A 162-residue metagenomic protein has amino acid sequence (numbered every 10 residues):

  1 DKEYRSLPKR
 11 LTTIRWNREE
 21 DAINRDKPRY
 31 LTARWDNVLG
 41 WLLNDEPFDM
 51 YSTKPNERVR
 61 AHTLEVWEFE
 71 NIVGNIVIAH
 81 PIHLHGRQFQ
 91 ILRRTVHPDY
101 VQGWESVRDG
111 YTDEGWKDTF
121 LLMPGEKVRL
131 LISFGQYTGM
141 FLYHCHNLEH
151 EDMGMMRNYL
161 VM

Functional and structural regions predicted by a protein language model:
D1-V96, S133-M140, H144-M162: Extended terminal and domain-junction accessory segments
N44-E46, E105-D109, L122, Q136: Residue-level signal for well-ordered alpha-helical segments
D45, Y100, D113, D118 (+1 more regions): Glycine-centered flexibility motif
T53-P55, I78, R108, E114-T119: Short, solvent-exposed loop/turn positions at domain surfaces that link secondary-structure elements or cap domain
H62, P124-G125: Tight coil/turn sites that cap or link beta-strands
I91-G115: A surface/secretory-pathway sequence property marking extracellular, secreted, or lumenal proteins enriched
W116-F120, E126-I132: Short strand-edge motifs at loop-to-beta-strand transitions and within beta-strands of extracellular beta-rich domains
